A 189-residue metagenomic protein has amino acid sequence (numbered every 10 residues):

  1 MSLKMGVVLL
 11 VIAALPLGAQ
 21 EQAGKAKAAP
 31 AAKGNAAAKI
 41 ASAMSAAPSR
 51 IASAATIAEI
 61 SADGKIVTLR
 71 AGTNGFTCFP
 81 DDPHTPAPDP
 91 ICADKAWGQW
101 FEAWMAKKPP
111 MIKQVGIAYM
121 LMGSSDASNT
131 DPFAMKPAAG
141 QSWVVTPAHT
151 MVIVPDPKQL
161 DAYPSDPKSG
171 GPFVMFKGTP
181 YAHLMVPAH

Functional and structural regions predicted by a protein language model:
M1-V7: Bacterial N-terminal signal peptides that target proteins for export
V8-L9, E21-G24: Sequence termini and other peripheral, non-core segments
V11-A19: Hydrophobic h-region of N-terminal signal peptides that target proteins for export in Gram-negative bacteria
A23-H189: Primary mode marks residue(s) on the alpha4-beta5-alpha5 output face of response regulator receiver
